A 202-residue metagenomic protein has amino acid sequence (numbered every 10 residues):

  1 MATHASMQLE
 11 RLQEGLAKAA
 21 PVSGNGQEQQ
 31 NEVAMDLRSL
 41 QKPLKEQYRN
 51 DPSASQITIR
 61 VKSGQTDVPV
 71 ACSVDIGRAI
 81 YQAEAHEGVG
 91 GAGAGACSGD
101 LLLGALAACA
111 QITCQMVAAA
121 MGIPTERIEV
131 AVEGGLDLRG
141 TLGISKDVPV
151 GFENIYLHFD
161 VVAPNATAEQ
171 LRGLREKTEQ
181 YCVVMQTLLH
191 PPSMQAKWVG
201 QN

Functional and structural regions predicted by a protein language model:
A2-G104, M116-N202: Extended beta-strand/beta-hairpin segments
A105-A110: Alpha-helical metal-binding/catalytic segments enriched in His/Glu/Asp
